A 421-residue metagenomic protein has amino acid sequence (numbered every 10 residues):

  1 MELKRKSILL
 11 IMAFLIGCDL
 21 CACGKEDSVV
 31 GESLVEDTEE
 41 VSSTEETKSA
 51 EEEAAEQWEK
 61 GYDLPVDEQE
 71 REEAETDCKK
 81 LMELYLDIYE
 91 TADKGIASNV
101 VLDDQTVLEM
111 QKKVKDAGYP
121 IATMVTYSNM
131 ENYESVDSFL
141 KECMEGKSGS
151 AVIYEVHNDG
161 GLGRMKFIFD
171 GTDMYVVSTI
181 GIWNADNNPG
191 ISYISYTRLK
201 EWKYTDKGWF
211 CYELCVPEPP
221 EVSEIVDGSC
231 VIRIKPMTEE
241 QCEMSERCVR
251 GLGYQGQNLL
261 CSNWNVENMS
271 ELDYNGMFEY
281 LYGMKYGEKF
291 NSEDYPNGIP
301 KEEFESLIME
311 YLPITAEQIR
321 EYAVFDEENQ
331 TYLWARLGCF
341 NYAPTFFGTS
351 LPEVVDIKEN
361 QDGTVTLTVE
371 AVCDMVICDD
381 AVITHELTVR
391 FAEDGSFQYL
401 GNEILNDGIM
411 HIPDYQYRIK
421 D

Functional and structural regions predicted by a protein language model:
M1-L10: Bacterial N-terminal signal peptides that target proteins for export
L10-I16: Hydrophobic helical h-region of N-terminal Sec-dependent signal peptides in bacterial secretory/periplasmic proteins
C18-A22: C-terminal motif of bacterial Sec signal peptides marking the signal peptidase cleavage site
G24-E26: Bacterial signal peptide processing site
V29-D421: Mature, Sec-exported extracytoplasmic domains of Gram-positive
